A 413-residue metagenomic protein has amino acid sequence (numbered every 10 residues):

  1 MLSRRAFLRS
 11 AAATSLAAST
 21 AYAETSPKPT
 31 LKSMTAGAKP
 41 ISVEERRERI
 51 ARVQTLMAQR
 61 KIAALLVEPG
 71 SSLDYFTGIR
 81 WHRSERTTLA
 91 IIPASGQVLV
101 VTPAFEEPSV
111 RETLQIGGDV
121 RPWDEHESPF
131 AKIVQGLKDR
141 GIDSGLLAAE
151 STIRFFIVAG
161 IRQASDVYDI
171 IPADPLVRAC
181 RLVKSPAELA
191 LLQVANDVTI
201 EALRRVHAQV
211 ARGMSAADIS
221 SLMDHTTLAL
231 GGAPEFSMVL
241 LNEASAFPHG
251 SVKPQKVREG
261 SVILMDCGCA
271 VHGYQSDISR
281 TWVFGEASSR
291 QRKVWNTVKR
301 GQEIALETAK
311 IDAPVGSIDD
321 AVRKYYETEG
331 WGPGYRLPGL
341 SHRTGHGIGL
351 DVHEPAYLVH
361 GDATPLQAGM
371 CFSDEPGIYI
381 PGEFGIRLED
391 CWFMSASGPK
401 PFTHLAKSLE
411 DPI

Functional and structural regions predicted by a protein language model:
L2-I413: Active-site neighborhoods and metal-handling regions in enzymes and metal-associated proteins
